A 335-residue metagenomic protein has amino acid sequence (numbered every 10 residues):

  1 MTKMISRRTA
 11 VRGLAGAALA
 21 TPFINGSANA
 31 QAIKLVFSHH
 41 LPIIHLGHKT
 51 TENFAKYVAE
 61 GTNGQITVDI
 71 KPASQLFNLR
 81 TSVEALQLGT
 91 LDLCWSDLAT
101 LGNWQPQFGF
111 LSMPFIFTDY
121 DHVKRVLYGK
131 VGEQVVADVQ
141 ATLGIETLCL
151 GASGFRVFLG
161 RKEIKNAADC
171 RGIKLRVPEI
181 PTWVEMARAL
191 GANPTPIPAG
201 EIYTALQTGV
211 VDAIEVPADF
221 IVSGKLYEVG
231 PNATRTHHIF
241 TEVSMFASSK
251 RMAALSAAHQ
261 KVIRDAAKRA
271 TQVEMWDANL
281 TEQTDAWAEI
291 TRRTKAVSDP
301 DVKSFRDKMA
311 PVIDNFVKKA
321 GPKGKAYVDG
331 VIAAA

Functional and structural regions predicted by a protein language model:
T2-P22, G26-V123, K130-A335: N-terminal secretory/targeting leader peptides
